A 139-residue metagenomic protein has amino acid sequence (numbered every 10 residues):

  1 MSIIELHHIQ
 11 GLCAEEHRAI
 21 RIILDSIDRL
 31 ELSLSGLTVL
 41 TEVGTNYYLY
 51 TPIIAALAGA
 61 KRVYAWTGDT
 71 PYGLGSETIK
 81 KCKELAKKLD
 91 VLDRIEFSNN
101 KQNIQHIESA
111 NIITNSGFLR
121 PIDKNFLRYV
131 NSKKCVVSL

Functional and structural regions predicted by a protein language model:
M1-D28: Positively charged, low-complexity intrinsically disordered leader regions
D28-S35, I104-Q105: Glycine-rich helix-loop-beta junction characteristic of Rossmann-like nucleotide cofactor-binding loops
L37-N46: Conserved class I S-adenosyl-L-methionine
Y47-A58: Conserved SAM-binding loop of SAM-dependent methyltransferases across substrates and taxa, primarily the Class I
L57, K61-L89: Glycine-rich phosphate-binding loop and adjoining beta1-alpha1-beta2 segment of Rossmann-like nucleotide-binding folds
C82-H106: S-adenosyl-L-methionine
N103-I122: Rossmann-like NAD(P)-binding element
R128-L139: ADP-ribose/adenylate-binding Rossmann-like module
